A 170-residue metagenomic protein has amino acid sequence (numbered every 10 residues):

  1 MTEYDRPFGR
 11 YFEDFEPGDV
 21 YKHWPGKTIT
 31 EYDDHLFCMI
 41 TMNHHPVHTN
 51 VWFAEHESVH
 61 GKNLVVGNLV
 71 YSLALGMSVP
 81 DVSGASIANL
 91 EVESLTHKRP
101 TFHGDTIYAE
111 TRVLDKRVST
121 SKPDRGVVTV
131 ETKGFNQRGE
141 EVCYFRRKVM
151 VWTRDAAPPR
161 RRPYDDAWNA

Functional and structural regions predicted by a protein language model:
M1-E16, T101-T106, E110-A170: HotDog/MaoC-like acyl-thioester-processing domains
M1-E91, C143, R154-A170: Hot-dog-fold acyl-thioester-processing enzymes
K62, A74-P80, A85-T120, F135-Q137: Catalytic-pocket segment enriched in acidic/His residues
